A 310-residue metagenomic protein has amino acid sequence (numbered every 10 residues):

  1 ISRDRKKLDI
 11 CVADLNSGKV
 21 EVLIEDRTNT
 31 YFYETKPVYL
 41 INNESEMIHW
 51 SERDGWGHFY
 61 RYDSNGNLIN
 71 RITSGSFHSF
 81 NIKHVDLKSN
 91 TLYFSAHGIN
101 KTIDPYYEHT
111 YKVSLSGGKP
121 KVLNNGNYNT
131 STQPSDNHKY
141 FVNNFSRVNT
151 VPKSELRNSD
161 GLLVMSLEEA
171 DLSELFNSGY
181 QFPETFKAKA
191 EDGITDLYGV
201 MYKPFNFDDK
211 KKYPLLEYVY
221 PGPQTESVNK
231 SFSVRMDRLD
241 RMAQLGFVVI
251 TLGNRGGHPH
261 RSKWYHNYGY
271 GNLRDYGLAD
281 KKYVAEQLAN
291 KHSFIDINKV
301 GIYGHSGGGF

Functional and structural regions predicted by a protein language model:
I1-D4, A13-D14, L40-D54, I72-T73 (+4 more regions): Beta-strand C-termini and the immediately following turn/loop, strongest in propeller blades
I1-D9, R27-S45, W56, H78 (+1 more regions): Beta-propeller domains
R3-R5, T30-F32, K101-D104, V148 (+2 more regions): Short glycine/serine/proline-enriched coil/turn segments at secondary-structure junctions
K6-L8, G18-D26, Q224, F247: Hydrophobic helix-coil surface modules that form long, contiguous segments used for peptide/substrate interaction
D9-C11, H58-Y60, H109-Y111, K153-E155: A short loop-to-beta-strand structural motif that recurs across blades of beta-propeller domains
D14-P37, S51, D63-K88, H97-T102 (+3 more regions): Multi-bladed beta-propeller domains
N129-F310: Serine-hydrolase catalytic core recognition
